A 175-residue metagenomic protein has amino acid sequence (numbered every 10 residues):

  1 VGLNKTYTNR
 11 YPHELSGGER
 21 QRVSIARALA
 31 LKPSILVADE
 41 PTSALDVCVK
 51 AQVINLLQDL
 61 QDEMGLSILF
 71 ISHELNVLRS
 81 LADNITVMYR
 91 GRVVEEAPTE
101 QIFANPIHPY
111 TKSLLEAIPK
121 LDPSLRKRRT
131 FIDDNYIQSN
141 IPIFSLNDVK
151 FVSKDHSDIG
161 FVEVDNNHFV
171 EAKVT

Functional and structural regions predicted by a protein language model:
Y11-L15, E19: Conserved ABC ATPase signature
I25, V53: Hydrophobic anchor residue at the start of the ABC signature
A30-S34, K50: A short, proline-enriched helix->beta-strand linker immediately N-terminal to the Walker B motif in ABC-type P-loop
L78-S80: A short, surface-exposed alpha-helical micro-motif characterized by mixed small hydrophobic and charged/polar residues
N84, E96: Short, glycine/charged-rich "phosphate-handling" switch motifs in NTP-dependent and phosphotransfer domains
P98-V174: Short catalytic/signature loops enriched in Gly
